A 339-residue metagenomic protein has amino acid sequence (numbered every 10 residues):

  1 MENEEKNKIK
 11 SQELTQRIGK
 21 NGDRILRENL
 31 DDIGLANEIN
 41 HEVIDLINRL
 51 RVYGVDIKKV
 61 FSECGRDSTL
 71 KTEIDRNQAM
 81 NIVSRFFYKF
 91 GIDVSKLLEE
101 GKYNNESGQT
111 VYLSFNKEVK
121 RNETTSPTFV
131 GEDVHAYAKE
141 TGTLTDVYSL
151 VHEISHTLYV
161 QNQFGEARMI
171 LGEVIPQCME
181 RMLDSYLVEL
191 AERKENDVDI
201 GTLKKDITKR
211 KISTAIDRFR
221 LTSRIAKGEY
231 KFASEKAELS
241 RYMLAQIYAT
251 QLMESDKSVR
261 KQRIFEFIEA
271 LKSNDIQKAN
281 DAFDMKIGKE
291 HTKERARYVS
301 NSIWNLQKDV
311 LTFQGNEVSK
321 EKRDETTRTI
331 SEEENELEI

Functional and structural regions predicted by a protein language model:
E2-V134, Q314-T326, I330: Contiguous, non-catalytic segments that form substrate-binding/exosite surfaces or channel walls
R17-N37, K59, G228-I339: C-terminal, non-catalytic "cap/extension" segments appended to globular domains
G54-F61, K96-Y103, G165-E173, E189-L203 (+1 more regions): Short, glycine/acidic-rich hinge or "gate" loops at secondary-structure transitions that mediate conformational
K71-I74, F129-V151, F164-G165: Short pre-active-site segment immediately N-terminal to the catalytic Zn-binding motif
L150, I154-L158, I175: Active-site His/Glu-centered metal-binding helix of metallohydrolases
S155-A167, M182: Catalytic Zn2+-binding segment of zinc metalloproteases
L171-S185, A245-Q246: An active-site-proximal "capping" alpha-helix that borders the catalytic cofactor pocket
S185-R263: Long, amphipathic alpha-helical stalk/connector segments used for oligomerization, subunit docking, or mechanical
